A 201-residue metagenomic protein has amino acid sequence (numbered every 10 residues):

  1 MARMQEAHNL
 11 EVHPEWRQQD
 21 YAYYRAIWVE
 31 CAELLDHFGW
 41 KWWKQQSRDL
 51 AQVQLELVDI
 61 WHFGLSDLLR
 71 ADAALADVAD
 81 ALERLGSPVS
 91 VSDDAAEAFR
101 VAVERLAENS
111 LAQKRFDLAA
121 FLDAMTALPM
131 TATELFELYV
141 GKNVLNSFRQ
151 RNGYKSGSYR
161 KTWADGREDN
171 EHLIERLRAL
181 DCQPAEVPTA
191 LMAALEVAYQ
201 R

Functional and structural regions predicted by a protein language model:
M1-R201: Flexible "arm" and connector segments at domain edges
